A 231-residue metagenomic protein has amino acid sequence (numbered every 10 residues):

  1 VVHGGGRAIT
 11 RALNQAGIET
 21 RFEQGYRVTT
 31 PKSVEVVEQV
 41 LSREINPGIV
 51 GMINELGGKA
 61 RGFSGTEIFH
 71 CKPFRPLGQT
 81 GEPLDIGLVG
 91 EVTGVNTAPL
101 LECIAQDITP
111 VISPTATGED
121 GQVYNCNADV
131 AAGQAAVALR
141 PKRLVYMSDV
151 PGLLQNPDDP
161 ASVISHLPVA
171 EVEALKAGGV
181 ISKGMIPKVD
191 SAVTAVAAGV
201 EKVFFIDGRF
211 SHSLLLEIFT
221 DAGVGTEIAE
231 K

Functional and structural regions predicted by a protein language model:
V1-R209, L216, T220-A222, A229-K231: Nucleotide/pyrophosphate-binding catalytic subdomain
